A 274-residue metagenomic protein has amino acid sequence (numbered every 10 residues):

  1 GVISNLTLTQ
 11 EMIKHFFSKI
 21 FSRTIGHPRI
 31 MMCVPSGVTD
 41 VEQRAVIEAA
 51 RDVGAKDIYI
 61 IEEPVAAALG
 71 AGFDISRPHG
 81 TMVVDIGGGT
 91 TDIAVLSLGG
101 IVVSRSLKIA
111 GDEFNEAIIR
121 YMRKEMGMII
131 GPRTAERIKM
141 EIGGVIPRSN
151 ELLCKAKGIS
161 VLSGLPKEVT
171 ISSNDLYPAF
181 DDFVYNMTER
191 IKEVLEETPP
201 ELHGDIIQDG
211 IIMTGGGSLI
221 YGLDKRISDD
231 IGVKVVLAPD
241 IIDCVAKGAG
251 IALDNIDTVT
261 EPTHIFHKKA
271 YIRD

Functional and structural regions predicted by a protein language model:
G1-I86, V95-I211, S218-A246, G250-D274: Nucleotide/phosphate-binding catalytic cleft detector across ATP-hydrolyzing and phosphate-transferring enzymes
G88-T90: Short acidic, Gly/Ser-rich segments with clustered Asp/Glu that frequently serve as metal-coordination loops in enzyme
